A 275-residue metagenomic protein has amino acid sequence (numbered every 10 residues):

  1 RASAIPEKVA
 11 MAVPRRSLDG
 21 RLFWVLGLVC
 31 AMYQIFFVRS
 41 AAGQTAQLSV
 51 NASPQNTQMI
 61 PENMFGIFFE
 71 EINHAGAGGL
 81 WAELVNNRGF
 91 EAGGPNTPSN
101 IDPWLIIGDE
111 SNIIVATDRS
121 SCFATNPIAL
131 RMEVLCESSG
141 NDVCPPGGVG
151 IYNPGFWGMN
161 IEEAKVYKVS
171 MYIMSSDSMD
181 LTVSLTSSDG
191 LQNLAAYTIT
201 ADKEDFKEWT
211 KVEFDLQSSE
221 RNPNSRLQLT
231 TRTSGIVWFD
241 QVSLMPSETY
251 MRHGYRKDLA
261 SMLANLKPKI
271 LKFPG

Functional and structural regions predicted by a protein language model:
R1-D19: N-terminal secretory signal peptides that target proteins for export/translocation
P14-W24, Y33-G275: Extracellular and organelle-lumenal recognition/adhesion modules and their flexible linkers in secreted
